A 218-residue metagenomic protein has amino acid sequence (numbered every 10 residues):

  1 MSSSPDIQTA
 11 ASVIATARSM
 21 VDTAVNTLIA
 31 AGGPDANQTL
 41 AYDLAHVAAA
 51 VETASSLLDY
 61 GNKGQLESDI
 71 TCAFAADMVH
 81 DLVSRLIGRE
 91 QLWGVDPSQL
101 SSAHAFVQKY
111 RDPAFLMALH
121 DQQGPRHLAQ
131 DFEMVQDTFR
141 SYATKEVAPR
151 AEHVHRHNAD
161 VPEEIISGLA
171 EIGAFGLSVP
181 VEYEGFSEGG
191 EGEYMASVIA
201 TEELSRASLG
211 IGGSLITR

Functional and structural regions predicted by a protein language model:
M1-G212, I216: Flavin-dependent oxidoreductase catalytic core characteristic of acyl-CoA dehydrogenase/oxidase-like enzymes
